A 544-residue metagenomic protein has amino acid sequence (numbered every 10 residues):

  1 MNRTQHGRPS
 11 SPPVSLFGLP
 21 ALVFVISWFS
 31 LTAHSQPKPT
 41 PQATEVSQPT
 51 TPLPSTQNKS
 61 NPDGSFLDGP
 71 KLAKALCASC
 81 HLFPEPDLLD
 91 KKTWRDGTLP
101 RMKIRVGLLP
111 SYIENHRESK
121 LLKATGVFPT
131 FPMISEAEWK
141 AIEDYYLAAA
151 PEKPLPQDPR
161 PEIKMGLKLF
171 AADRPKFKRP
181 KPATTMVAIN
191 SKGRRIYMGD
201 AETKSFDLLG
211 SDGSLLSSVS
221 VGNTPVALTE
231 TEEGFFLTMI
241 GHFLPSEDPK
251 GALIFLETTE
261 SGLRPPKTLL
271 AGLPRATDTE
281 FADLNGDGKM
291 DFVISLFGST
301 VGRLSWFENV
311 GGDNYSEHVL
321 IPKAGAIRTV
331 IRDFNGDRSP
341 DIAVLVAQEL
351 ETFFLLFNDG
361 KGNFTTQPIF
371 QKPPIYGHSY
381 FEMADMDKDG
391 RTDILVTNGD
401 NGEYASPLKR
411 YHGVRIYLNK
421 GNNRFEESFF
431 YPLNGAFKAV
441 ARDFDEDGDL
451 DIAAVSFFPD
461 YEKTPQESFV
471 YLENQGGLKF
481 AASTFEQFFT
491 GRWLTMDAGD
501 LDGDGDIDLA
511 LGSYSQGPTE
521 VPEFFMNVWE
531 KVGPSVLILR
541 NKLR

Functional and structural regions predicted by a protein language model:
M1-P13: N-terminal secretory signal peptides that target proteins for export/translocation
Q5-H6, Q42, Q48: Low-complexity, intrinsically disordered or signal/transmembrane-proximal segments
S10, L19-L22, Q42: Generic short amphipathic/hydrophobic targeting helices enriched at N-termini, encompassing Sec-type signal peptides
G18-S30: Bacterial N-terminal signal peptides
A33-P37: Boundary at the C-terminal end of the N-terminal hydrophobic targeting segment
K38-T40, L53: Intrinsically disordered, low-complexity proline-rich regions
E45-K71: Electrostatic cytochrome c docking/interface patches
P62-P70, K74-R544: Beta-propeller-forming repeat regions
